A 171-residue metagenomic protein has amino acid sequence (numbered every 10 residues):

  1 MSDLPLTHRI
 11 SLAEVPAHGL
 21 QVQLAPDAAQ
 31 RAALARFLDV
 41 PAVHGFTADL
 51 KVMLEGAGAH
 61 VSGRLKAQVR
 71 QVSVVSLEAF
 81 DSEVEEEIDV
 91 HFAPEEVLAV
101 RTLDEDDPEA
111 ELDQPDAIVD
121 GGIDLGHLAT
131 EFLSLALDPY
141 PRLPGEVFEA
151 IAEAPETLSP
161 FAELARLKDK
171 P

Functional and structural regions predicted by a protein language model:
M1-P171: Acidic and generally charged, gly/proline-rich low-complexity regions
